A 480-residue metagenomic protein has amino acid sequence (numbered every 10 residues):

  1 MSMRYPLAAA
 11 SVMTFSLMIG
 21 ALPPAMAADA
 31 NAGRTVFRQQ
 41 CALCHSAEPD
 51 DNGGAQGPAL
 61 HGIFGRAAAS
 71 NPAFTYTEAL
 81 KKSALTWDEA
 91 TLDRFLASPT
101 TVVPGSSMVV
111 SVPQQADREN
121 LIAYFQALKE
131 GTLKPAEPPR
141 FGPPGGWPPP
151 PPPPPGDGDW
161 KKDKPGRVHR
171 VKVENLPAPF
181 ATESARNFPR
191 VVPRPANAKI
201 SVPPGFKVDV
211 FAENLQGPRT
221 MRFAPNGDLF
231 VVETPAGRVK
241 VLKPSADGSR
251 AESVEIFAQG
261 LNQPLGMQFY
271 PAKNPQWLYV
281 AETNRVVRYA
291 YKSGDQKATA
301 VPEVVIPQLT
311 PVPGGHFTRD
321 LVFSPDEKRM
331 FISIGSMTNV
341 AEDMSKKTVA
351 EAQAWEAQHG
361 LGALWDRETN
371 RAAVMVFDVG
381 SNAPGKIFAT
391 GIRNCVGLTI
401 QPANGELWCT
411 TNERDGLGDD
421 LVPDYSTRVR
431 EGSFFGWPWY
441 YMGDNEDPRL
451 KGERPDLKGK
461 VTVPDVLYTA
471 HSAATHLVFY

Functional and structural regions predicted by a protein language model:
A28-P49, L60, A212: Sequence/structural segment immediately N-terminal to covalent heme-attachment motifs in c-type and related
T86-F141: C-terminal capping alpha-helices of c-type cytochrome domains
P149-P203, T318, S336-K386, R393-Y480: Beta-propeller domain segments
V210-L215, I256-N262, V305-P313, I387-G391 (+1 more regions): Surface loop/turn motifs at the tips and blade-to-blade linkers of beta-strand repeat domains
A224-N226, F269-P275, F323-E327, P402-N404: Residue-level detector of Asp-centered blade-edge/turn motifs that repeat once per structural unit in beta-propeller
D228-V232, Q276-Y279, R329-S333, E406-T410: Conserved beta-propeller blade signature
L242-S249, Y289-K297, E431-F435: Short loop/turn segments immediately following beta-strands, especially the blade-tip and inter-blade linker loops
V254, A258, Q263-P264, Q268 (+5 more regions): Asp-box/WD-like beta-propeller blade repeats and closely related beta-sheet repeat scaffolds
